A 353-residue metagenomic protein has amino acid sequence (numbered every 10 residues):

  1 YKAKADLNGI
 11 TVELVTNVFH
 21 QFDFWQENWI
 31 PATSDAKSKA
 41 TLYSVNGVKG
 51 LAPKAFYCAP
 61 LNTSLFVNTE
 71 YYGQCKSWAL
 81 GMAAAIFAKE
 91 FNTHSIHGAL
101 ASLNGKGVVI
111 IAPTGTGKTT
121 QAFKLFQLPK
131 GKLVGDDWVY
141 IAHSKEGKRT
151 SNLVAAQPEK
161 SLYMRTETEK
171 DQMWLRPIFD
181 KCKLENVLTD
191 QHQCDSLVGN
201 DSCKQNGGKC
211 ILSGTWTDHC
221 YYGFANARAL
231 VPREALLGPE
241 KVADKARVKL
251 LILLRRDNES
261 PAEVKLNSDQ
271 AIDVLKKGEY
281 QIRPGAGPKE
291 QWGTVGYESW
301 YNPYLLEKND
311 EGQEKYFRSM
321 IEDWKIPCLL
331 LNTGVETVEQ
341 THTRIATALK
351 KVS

Functional and structural regions predicted by a protein language model:
Y1-E70, C75, A348-K351: Long, basic/Gly/Ser/Thr-rich N-terminal segments that mediate initial subcellular attachment or targeting
A5-N8, D35-S38, V48-G50, C58-P60 (+5 more regions): A generic structural signal for short, non-catalytic loop/turn and secondary-structure boundary residues
Q21-W25, G47-A52, K89, S95-H97 (+3 more regions): N-terminal cap/leader regions of alpha/beta-hydrolase-fold enzymes, predominantly small-molecule hydrolases
L42-V48, F87-T93, K308-G312: Short, solvent-exposed secondary-structure boundary motifs
G73-H97: N-terminal pre-Walker A segment at the start of P-loop NTPase domains
H97-A99, L103-P113, Q127-S353: Glycine-rich, often acidic-flanked micro-motifs that create phosphate/phosphodiester-binding or positioning elements
G117-K118: Conserved glycine(s) of the Walker
Q121-A122: Post-Walker A alpha-helix
